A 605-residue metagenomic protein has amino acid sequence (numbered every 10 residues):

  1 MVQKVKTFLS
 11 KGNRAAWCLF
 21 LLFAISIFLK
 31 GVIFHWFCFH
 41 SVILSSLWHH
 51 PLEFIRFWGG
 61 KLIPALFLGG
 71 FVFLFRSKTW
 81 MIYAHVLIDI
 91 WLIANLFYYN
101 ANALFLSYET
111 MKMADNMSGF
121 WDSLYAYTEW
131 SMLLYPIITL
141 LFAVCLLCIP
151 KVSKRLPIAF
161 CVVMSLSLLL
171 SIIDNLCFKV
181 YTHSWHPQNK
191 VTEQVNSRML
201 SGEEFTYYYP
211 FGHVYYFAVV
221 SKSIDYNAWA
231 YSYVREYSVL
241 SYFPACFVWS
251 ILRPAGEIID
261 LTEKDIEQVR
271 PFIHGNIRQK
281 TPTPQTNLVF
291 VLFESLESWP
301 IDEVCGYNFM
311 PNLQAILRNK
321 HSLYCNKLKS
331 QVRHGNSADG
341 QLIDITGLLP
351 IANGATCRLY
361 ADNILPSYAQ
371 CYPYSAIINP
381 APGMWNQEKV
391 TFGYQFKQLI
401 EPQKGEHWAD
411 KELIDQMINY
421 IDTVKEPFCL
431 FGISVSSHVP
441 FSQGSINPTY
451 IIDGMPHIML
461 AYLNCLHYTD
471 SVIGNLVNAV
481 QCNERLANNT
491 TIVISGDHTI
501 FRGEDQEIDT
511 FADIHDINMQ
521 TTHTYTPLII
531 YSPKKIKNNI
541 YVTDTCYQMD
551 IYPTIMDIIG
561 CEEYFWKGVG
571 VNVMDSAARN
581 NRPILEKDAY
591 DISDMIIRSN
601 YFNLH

Functional and structural regions predicted by a protein language model:
K4-Y242: Transmembrane and membrane-interface helices of multi-pass, inner-membrane envelope-modifying transferases
H49-H50, I149-P150, G202, Y237 (+4 more regions): Short, flexible coil/linker elements and helix-boundary hinge sites characteristic of intrinsically disordered
Y108-D115, L261-K264, C546: Short coil/turn linker and secondary-structure boundary residues
V195-F290, E297-A315, L604: Membrane/wall-proximal cationic-aromatic binding patches
E263-H605: Solvent-exposed soluble domains appended to multi-pass membrane proteins
